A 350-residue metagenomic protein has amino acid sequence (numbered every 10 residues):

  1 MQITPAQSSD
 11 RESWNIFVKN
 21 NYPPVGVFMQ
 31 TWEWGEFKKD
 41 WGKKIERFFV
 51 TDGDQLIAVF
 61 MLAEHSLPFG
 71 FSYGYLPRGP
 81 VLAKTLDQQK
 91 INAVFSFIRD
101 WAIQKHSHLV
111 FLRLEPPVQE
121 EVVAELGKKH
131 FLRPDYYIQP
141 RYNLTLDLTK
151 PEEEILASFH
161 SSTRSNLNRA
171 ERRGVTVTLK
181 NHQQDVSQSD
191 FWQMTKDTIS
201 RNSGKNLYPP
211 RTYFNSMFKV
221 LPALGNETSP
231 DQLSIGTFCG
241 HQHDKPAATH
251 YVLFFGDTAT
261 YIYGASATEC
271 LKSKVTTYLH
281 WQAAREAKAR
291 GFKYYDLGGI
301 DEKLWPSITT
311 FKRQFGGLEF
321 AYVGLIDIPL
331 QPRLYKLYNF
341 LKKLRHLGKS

Functional and structural regions predicted by a protein language model:
A6-G53, F60-F69, K128-Y137, K150-P151 (+1 more regions): A conserved beta-strand-loop-helix scaffold within acyl/acetyltransferase catalytic domains
Q7-R11, E64, K128-E153, A289-S350: Active-site/acyl-donor-binding loops of N-acyltransferases
K43-I45, H106-L109, R290-F292: Short, high-confidence coil segments that cap the C-terminus of an alpha-helix and link into the following beta-strand
S72-T85, H106-F111: Glycine-/proline-rich flexible loop or hinge segments
P77, L112-E115, I262, G298: A cross-family glycoside hydrolase active-site/sugar-binding cleft signature
P77-D87, T149, G264-S273, D301: A short, internal acetyl-CoA/4′-phosphopantetheine-binding micro-motif in the GNAT/acyltransferase core
K90-T176: Acyl-donor-binding surface of acyltransferase catalytic domains
A93-D100, Y213-K336: Aromatic (often tryptophan-rich) hydrophobic motifs at membrane interfaces
